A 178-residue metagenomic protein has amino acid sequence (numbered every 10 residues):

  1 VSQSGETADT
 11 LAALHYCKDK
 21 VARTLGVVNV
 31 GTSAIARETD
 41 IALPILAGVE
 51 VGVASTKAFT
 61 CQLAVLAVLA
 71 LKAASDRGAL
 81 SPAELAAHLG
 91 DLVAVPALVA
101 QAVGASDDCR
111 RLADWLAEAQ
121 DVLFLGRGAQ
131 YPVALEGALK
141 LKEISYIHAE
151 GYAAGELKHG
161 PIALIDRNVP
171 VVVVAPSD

Functional and structural regions predicted by a protein language model:
V1-D178: A SIS-like phosphosugar-recognition module
